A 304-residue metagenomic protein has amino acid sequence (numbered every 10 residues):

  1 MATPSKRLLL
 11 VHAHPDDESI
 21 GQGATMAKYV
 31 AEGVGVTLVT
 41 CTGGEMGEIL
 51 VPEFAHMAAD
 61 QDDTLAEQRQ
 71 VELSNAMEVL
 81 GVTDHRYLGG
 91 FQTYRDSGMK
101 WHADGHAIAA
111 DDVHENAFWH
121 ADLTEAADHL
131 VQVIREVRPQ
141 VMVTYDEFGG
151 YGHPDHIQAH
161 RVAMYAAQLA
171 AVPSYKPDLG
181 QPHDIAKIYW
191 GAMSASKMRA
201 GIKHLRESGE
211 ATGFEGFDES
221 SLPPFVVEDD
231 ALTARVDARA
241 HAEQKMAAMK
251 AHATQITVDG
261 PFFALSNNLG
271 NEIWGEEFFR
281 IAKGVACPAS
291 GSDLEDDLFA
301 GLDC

Functional and structural regions predicted by a protein language model:
M1-R138, L169, L269, R280-K283 (+1 more regions): Active-site rim/loop-helix segments in enzyme catalytic domains that contact anionic ligands
M1-V11, M99, I108-C304: Metal-dependent de-N-acetylase/amidase catalytic core
